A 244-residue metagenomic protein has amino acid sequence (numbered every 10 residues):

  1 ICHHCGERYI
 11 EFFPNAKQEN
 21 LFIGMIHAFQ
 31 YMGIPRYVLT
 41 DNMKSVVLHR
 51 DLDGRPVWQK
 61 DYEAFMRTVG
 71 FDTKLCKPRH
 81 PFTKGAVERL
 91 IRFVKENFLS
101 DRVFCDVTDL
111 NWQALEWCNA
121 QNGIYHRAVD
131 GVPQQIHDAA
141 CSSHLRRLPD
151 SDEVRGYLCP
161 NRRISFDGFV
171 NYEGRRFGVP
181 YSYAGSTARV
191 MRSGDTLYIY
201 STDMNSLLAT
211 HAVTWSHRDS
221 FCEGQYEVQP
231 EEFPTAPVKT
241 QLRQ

Functional and structural regions predicted by a protein language model:
I1-G6, F13-P14, L39, F65 (+1 more regions): Short conserved beta-strand segments at catalytic cores or DNA/RNA-binding microdomains of nucleic-acid binding
R8-N15, L48-D53: The substrate-binding groove and active-site-proximal loops of carbohydrate-active enzymes, especially glycoside
I10-Y37, T214-F221: Active-site beta-loop-alpha junctions of metal-dependent nucleic acid enzymes, especially the RNase H-like/DDE
I34-G54: Acidic/histidine-rich, metal-coordinating catalytic segments
T40-D41, L52-D53, T73-K95, L110: RNase H-like two-metal-ion nuclease catalytic core shared by retroviral integrases and related mobile-element nucleases
R55-T73: Two-metal-ion acidic nuclease core segments, chiefly of the RNase H-like superfamily
I91-M191: Active-site-proximal acidic segments at structured loop/helix or strand boundaries that coordinate catalytic metals
G194-Q244: Protein C-terminal end segments and domain termini
